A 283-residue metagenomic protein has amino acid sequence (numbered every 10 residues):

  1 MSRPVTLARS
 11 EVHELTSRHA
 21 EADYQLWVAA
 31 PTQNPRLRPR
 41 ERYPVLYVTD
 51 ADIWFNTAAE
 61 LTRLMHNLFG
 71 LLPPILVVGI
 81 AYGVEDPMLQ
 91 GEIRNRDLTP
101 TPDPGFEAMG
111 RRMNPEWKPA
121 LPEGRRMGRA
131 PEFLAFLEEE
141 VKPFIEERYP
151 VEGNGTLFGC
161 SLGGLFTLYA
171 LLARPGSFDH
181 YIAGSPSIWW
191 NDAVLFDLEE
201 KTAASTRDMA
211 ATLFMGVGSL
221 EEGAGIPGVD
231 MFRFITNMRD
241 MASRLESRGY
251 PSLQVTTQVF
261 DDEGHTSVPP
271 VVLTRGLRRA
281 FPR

Functional and structural regions predicted by a protein language model:
M1-R283: Non-catalytic cap/lid and distal C-terminal segments of serine-dependent acyl enzymes
